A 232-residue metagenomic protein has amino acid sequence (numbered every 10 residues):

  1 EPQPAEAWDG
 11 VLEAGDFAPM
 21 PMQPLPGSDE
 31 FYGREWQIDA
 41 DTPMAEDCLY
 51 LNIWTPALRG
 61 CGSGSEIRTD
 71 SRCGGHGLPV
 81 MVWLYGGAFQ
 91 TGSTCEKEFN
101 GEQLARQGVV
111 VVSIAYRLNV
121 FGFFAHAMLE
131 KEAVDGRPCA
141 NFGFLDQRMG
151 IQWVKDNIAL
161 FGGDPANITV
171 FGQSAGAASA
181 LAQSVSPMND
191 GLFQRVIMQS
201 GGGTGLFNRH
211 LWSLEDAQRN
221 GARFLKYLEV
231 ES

Functional and structural regions predicted by a protein language model:
E1-F142, P165: Non-catalytic accessory segments of hydrolases
P4-D39, E132-A140, R148-M149, N167 (+1 more regions): Mature extracellular catalytic domain of secreted serine hydrolases with alpha/beta-hydrolase catalytic cores
N52, R148-D156: Core alpha-helical elements of the protein kinase catalytic domain, predominantly the helix directly N-terminal
P79, F142, V154, F161-S174: Alpha/beta-hydrolase fold nucleophile elbow
F89, G172-A182: Glycine-rich nucleophile elbow surrounding the catalytic serine of serine-hydrolase chemistry
R106, D156, V185-M188: Short, well-ordered alpha-helices that flank and scaffold nucleotide-derived cofactor binding pockets
